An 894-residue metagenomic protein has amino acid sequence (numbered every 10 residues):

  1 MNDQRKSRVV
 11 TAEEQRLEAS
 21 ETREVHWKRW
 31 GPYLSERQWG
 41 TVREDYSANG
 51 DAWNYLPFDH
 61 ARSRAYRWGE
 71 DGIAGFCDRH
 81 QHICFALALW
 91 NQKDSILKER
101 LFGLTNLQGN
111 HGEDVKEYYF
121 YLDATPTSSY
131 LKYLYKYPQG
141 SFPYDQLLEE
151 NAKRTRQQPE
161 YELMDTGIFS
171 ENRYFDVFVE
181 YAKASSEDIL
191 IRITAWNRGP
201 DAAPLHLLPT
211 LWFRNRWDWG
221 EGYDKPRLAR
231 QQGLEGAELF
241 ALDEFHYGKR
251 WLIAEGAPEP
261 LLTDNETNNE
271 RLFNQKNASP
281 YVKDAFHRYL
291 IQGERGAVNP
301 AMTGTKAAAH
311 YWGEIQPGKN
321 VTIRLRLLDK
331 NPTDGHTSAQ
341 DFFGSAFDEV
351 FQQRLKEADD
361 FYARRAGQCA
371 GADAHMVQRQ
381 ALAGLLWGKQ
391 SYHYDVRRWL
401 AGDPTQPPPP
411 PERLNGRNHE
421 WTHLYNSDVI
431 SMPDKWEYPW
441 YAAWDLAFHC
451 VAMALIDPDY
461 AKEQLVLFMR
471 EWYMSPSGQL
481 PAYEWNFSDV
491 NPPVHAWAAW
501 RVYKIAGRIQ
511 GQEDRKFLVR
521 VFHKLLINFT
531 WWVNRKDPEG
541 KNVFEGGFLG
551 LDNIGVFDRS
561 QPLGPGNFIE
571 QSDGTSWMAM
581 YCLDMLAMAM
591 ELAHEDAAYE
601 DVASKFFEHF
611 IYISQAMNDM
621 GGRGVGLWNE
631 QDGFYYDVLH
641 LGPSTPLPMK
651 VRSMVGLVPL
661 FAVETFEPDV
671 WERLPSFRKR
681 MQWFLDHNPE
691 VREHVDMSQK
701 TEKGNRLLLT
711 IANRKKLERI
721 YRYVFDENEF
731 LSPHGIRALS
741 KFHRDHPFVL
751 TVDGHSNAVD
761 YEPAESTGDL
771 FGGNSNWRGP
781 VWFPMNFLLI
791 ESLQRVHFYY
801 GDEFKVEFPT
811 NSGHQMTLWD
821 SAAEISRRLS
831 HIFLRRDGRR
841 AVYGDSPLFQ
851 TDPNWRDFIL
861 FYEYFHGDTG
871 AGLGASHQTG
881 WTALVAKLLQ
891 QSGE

Functional and structural regions predicted by a protein language model:
N2-S63, H80-Q81, W90-E894: Acidic, mature catalytic/reactive cores of soluble proteins
I73: Basic, low-complexity intrinsically disordered segments
C77: Active-site-proximal polar cores
